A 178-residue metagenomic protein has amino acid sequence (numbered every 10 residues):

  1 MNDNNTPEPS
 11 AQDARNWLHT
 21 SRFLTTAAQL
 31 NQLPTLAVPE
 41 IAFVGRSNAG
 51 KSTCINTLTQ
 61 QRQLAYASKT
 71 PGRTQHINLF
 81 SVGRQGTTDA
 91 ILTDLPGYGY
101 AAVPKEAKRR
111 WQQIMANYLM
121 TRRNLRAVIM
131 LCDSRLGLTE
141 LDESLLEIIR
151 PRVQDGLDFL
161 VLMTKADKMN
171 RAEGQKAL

Functional and structural regions predicted by a protein language model:
M1-A102: Conserved G1/Walker A P-loop phosphate-binding module
A11, V103, M169-E173: A general boundary/transition motif marking the beginning of the first structured unit of a protein
A37, Q63, H76, T88-I91 (+4 more regions): Helical mechanochemical/support elements of P-loop NTPase systems and associated helical scaffolds
R46, K51, K69, R73 (+4 more regions): Basic side chains
V82-L136: Hydrophobic, well-structured mid-protein blocks that either form specific transmembrane helices
Q112-L178: Conserved C-terminal guanine-recognition region of P-loop GTPase G domains, centered on the G4
